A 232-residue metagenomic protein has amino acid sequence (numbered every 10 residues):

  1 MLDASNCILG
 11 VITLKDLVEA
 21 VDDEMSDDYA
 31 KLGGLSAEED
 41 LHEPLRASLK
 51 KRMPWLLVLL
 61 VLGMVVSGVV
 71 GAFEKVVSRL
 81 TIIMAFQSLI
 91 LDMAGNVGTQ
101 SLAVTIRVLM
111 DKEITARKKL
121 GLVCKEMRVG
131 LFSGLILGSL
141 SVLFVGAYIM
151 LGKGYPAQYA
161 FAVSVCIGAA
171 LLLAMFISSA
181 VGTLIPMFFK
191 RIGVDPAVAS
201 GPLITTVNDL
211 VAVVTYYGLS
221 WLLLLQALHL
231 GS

Functional and structural regions predicted by a protein language model:
M1-Q87: Cytosolic regulatory modules rich in charged/polar residues
D16-K50, T99-K125, M187-F189, L230-G231: Non-transmembrane, extramembrane segments of multi-pass ion/lipid transporters
H42-K51, T115-G130, F161, V165 (+1 more regions): Membrane-interface segments at loop-to-transmembrane junctions
W55-G63, F86, I90, A94 (+14 more regions): Alpha-helical transmembrane segments in multi-pass membrane proteins
G63, S67, G71, K75 (+7 more regions): Juxtamembrane/transmembrane-helix interface segments of polytopic membrane transporters
A72-Q87, K153-C166, L230-S232: Membrane-water interface of transmembrane alpha-helices in multipass transporters/channels
S78-I90, G168, G193-L203: The feature identifies polytopic integral membrane transport proteins across all domains of life
A85, T99-M110, L184-K190, G201-P202 (+1 more regions): Re-entrant/interfacial helical elements at transmembrane boundaries that shape and gate the permeation pathway
